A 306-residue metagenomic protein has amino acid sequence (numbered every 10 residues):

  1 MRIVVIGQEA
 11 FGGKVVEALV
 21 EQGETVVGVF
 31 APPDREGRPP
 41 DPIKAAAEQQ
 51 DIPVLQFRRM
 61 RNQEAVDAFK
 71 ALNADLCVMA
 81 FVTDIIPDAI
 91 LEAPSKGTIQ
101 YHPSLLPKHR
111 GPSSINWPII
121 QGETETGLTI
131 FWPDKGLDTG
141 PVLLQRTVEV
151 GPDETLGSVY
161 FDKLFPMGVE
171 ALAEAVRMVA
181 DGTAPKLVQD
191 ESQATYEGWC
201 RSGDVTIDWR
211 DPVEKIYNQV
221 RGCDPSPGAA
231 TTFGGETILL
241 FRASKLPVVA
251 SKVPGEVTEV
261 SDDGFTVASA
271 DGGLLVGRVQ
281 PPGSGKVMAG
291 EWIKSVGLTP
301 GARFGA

Functional and structural regions predicted by a protein language model:
M1-P227, E259, G272-L275, P281-G283 (+2 more regions): One-carbon transfer enzymes
I207, A229-F233, F265-S269: Short acidic-hydrophobic surface loop/beta-edge motif
F233-S251: Short, solvent-exposed recognition patches
L239, L275-V276: A sequence-level detector of short linear motifs
L246-L274, G283, E291: Low-complexity, glycine/alanine/valine/leucine- and proline-rich hydrophobic stretches
S295: Non-cytosolic coordination micro-motifs
